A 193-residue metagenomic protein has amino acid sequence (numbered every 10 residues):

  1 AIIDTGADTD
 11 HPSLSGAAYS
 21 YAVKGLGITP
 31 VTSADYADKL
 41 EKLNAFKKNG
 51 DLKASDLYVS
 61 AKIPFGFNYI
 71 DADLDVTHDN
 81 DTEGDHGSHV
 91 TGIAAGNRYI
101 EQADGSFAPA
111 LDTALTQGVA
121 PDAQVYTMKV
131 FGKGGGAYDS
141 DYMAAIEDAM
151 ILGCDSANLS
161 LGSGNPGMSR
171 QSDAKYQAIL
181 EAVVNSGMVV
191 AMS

Functional and structural regions predicted by a protein language model:
A1-Y138, L152-D155: Subtilisin-like serine protease catalytic core
D10-S13, L74-T82, T127-S193: Substrate-binding/access-modulating region of protease and related hydrolase catalytic domains
